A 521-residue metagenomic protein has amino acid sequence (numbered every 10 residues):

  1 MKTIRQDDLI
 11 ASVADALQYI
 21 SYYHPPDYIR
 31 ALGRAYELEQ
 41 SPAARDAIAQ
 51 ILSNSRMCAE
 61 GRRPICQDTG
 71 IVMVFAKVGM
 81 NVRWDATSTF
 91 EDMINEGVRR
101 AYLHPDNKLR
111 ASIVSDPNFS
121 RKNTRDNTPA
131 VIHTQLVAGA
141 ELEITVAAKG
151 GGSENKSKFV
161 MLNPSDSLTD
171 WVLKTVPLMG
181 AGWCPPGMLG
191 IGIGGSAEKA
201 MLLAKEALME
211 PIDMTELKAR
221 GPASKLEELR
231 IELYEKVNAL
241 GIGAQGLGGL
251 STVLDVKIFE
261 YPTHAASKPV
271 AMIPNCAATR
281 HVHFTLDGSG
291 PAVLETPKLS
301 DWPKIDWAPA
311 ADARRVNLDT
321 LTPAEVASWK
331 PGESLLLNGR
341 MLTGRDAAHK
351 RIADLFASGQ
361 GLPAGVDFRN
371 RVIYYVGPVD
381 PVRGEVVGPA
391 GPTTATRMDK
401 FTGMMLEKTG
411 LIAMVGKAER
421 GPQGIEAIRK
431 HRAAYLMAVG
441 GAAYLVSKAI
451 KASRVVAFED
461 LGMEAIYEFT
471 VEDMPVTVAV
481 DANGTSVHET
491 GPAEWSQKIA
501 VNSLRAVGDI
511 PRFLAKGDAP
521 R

Functional and structural regions predicted by a protein language model:
M1-P309, E407: Non-transmembrane, aqueous-exposed alpha-helical and coiled segments at domain scale
D27-I48, G339-G361: An N-cap/entry alpha-helix motif that binds or orients negatively charged groups
L189-S196, N338-G339, G416, V439-G440: Glycine-rich beta-strand-to-loop/alpha-helix junction loops that act as flexible
L208, I212-G241, Q245-G248, T343-T477 (+1 more regions): Feature captures the catalytic cores and cofactor-binding loops of soluble hydro-lyases/lyases that act on carboxylate
G248-V256, T263-H264, A277, K298 (+1 more regions): C-terminal binding/interaction regions
A311-L321: Short, structured beta-strand/loop micro-motifs enriched in basic residues and often containing a Trp
V326-W329, L335: Short, well-ordered loop/turn sites that connect or cap secondary structure elements
S334, R340-G344, A482: Short, charged beta-turn/beta-strand-edge "cap" motif at the junction between a beta-strand and an adjacent loop
